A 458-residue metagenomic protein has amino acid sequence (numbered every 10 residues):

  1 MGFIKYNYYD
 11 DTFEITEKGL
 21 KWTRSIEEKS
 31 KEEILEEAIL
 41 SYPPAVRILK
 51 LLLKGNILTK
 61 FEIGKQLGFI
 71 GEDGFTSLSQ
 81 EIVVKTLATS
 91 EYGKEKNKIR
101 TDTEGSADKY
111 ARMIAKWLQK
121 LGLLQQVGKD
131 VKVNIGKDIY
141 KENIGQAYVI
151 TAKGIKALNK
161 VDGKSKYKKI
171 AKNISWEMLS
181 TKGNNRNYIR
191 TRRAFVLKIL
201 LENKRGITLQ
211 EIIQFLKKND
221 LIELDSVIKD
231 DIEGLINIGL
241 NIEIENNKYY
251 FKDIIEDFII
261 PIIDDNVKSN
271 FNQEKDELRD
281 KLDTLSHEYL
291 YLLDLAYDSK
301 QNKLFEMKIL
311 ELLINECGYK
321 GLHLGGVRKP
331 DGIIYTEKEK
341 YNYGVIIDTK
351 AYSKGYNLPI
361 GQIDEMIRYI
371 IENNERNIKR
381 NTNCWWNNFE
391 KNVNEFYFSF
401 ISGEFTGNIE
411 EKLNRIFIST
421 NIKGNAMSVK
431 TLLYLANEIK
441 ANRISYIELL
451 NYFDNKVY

Functional and structural regions predicted by a protein language model:
M1-H287: Donor-sugar nucleotide-binding helix/loop cap in glycosyltransferases
N272-Y458: Catalytic core segments in nucleotide and nucleic-acid processing enzymes
